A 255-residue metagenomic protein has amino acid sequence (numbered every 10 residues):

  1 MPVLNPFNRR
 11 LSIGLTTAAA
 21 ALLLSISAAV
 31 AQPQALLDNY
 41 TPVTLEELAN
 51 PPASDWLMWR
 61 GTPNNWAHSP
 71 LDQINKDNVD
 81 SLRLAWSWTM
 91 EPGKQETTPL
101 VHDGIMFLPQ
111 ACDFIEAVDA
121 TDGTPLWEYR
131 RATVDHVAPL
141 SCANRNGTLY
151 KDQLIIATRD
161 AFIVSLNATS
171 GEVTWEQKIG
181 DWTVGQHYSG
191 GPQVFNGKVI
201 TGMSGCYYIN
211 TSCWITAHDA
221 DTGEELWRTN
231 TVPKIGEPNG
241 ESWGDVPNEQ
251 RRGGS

Functional and structural regions predicted by a protein language model:
G14-S27: Bacterial N-terminal signal peptides
Q32-L84, G236: Blade/loop signatures of beta-propeller domains
A53-S54, D103-I105, K151-D152, N196-K198: Short coil/turn segments that connect the beta-strands within blades of beta-propeller domains
P63-N65, F114, F162, C206-I209: Short glycine/acidic-enriched loop and turn motifs that connect beta-strands
W86-L100, E128-Y150, E176-G191, N230-S255: Extracytoplasmic beta-rich repeat domains
I105-P109, E116, L154-I156, I200: Conserved beta-propeller blade signature
D119-D122, N167-S170, A220-T222: Short loop/turn segments that connect beta-strands within beta-propeller blades
